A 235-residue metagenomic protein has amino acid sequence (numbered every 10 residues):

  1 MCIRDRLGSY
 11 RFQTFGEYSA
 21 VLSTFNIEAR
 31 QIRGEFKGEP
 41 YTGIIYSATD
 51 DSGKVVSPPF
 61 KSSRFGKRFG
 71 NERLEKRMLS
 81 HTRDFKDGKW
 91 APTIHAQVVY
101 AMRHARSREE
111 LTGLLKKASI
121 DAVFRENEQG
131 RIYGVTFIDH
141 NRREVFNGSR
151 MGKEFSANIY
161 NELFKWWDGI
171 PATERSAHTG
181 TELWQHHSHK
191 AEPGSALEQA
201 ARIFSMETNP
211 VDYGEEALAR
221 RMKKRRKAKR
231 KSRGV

Functional and structural regions predicted by a protein language model:
I3-V235: Extended intrinsically disordered terminal tails
